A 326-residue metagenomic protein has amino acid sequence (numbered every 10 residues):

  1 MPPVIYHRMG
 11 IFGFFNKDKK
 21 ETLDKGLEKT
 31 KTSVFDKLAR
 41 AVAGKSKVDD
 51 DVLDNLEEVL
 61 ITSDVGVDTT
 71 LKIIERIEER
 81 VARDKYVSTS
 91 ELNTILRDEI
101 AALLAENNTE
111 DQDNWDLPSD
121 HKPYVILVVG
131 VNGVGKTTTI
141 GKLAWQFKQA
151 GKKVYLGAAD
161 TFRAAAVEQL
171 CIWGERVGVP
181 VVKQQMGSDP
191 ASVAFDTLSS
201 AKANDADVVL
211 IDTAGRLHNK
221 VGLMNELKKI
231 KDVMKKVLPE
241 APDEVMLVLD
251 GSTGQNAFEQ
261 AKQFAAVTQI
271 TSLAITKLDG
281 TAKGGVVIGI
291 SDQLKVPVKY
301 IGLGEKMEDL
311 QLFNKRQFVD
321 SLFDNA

Functional and structural regions predicted by a protein language model:
M1-P2, K148: Amphipathic alpha-helical protein-interaction segments
P3-A39: N-terminal accessory targeting/assembly segments
I11, Q112-N114, L143, E259-Q260 (+1 more regions): Short beta-alpha junctions and helix-cap segments that line functional grooves
D24, E28-A159, A166-M186, A194-K202 (+1 more regions): Primarily NTPase-proximal linker/entry elements flanking Walker-type ATP/GTP-binding cores
D50, L71, Y86, S90 (+5 more regions): Non-catalytic, surface-exposed connector residues within folded enzymatic/regulatory domains
V67-T69, R163, D279, M307: Short hydrophobic/aromatic residue motifs in ordered secondary structure
Q169, D189-N204, H218-D324: Conserved catalytic-core segment of NTP-binding enzymes
A214-R216: Short glycine-rich anion-binding loops that position phosphate/pyrophosphate groups of nucleotides and phosphorylated
